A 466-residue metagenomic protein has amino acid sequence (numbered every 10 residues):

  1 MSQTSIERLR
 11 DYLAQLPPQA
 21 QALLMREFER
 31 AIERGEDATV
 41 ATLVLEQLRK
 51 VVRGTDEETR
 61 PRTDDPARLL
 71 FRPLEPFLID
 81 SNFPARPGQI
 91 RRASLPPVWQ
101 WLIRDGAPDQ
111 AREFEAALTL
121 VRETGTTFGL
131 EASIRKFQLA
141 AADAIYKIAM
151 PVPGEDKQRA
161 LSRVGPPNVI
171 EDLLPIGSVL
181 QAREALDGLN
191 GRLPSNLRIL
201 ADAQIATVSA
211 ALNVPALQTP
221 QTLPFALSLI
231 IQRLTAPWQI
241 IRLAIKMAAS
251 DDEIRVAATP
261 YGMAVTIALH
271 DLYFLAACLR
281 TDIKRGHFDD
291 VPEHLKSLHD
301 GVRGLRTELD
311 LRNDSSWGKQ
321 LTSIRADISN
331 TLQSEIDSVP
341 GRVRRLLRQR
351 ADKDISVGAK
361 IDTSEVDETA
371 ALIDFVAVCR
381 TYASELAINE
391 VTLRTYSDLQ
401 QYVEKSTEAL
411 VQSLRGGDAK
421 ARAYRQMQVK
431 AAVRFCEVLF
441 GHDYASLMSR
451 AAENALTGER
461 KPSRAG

Functional and structural regions predicted by a protein language model:
S2-L414, D418, R422-A423: Extended alpha-helical scaffold segments
R303, D310, E437-V438, Y444: Helix-capping and short linker residues that terminate individual alpha-solenoid repeat units
L305, Y402, A432, A452-E459: TPR/TPR-like alpha-solenoid repeats
T322, A359, H442, S446-S463: Beta-rich interaction/scaffold domains
S413-L414, S463-A465: C-terminal or late-domain output modules
Q426-G441: TPR/TPR-like (Sel1-like) alpha-helical repeat modules
